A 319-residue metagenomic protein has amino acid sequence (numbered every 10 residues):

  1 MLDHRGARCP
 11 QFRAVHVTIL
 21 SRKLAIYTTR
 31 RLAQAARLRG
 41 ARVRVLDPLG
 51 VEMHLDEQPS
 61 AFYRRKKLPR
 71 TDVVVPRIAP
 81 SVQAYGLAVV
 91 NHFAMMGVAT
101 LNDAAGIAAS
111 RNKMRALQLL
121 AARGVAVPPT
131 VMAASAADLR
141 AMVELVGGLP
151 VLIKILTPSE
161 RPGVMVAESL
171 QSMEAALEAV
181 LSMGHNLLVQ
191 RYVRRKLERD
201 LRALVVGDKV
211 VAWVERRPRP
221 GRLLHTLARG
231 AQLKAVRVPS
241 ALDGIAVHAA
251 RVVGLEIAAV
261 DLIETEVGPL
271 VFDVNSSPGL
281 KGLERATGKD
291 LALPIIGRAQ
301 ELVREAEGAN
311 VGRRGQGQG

Functional and structural regions predicted by a protein language model:
D3-H4: Intrinsic-disorder-associated, low-complexity terminal segments enriched in Asp/Asn/His/Tyr and depleted of Lys/Arg
F12-Q34, V43, H54-L55, F62-P69 (+7 more regions): Active-site nucleotide/adenylate-binding loops and adjacent lid/helix of ATP-dependent enzymes
L49-R70, P80-G86: Glycine-rich, highly charged phosphate/nucleotide-binding loops
V75-P76, Q190: Redox-cofactor binding/interface segments in oxidoreductases and associated redox assembly factors
P80, N275-T287: Glycine-rich phosphate/pyrophosphate-binding beta-alpha loops
P162-V253: Phosphate-binding site of ATP-dependent enzymes
M183, L223-V271, A292-N310, G317: A long amphipathic alpha-helix within ATP-dependent nucleotide-binding catalytic cores
